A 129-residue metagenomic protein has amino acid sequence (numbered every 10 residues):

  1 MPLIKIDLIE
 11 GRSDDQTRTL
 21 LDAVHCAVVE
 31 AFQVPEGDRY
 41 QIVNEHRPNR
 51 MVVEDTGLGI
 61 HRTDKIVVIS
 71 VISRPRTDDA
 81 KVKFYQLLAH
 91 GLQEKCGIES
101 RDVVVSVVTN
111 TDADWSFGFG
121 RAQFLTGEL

Functional and structural regions predicted by a protein language model:
P2-K5, I9, D14: The feature marks the first
L3-I6, L20, V24-V28, Q41 (+3 more regions): Short, structured motif recognition centered on aromatic/hydrophobic residues
G11, E45-N49, T109-A113: Short, internal active-site loops enriched in acidic
V34-N49: Short, glycine- and small/hydrophobic-rich beta-strand elements in well-ordered beta-sheets
N49-K65: Intrinsic, low-complexity N-terminal interaction/targeting segments
H61-K95: Mid-chain, well-packed structural core segment of small domains
I98-T109: C-terminal structural segments of small proteins and small subunits
S116-L129: Short, low-complexity, polybasic intrinsically disordered segments
